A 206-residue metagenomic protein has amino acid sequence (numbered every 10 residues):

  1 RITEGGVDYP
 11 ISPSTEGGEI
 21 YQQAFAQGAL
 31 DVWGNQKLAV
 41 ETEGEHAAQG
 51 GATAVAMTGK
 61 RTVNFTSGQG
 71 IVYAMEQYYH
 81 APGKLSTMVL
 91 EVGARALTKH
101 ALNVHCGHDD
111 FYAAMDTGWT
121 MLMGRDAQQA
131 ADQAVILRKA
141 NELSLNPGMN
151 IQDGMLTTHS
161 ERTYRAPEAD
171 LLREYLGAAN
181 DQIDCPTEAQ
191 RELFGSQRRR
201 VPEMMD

Functional and structural regions predicted by a protein language model:
R1-A113, G118, V135, G154 (+1 more regions): Thiamine diphosphate
Y9, P13, Q129, E142 (+1 more regions): Short, contiguous, pocket-lining structural segments that sit at or immediately flank catalytic/ligand-binding sites
W33-Q36, G148-D206: Conformationally flexible catalytic loops at phosphate/diphosphate-handling active centers
H46-G50, E76, L97-N103, L122-A130 (+2 more regions): Low-complexity, flexible helical/coil segments
L102-G154, A166, Y175-C185: Conserved thiamine diphosphate
